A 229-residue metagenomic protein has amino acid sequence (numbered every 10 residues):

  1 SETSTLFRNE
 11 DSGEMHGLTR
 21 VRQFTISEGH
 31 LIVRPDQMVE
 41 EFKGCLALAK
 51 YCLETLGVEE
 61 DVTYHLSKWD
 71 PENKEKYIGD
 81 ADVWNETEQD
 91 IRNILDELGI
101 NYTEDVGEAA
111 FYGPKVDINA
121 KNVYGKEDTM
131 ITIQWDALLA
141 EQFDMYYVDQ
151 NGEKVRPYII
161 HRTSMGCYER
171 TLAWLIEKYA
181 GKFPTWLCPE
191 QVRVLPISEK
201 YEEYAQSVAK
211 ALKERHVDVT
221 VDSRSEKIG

Functional and structural regions predicted by a protein language model:
S1-G229: NTP/phosphate- and nucleic-acid-binding module
